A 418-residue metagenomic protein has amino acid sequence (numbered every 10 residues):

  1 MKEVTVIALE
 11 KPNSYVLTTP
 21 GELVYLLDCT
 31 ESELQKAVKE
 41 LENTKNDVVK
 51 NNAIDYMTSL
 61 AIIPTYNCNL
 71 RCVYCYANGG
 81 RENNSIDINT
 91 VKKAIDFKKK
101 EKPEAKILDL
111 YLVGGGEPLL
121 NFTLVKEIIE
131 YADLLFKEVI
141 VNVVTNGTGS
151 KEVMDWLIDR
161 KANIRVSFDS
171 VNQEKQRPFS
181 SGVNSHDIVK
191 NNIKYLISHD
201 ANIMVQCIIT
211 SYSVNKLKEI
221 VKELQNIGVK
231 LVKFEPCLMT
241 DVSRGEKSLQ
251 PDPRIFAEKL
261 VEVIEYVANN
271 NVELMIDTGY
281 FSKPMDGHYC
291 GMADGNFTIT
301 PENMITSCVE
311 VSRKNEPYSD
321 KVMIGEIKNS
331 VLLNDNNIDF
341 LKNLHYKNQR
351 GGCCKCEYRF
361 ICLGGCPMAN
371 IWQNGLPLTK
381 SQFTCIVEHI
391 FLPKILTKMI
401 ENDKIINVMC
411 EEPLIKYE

Functional and structural regions predicted by a protein language model:
M1-A61, E104-A105, E418: N-terminal [4Fe-4S]-dependent radical SAM core
T30-N43, I299-N334: A broadly conserved sequence feature marking short terminus-proximal activation segments in nucleic acid-centric
N52, T65-Y66, L344-N348: Short, flexible, mixed-charge glycine/proline-rich loop motifs that serve as phosphate/nucleic-acid-contacting
I54-T90: Canonical Radical SAM [4Fe-4S] cluster-binding loop centered on the CxxxCxxC motif and its immediate flanking residues
K92-V113, N121-C237, L249-P251: Radical SAM/AdoMet-radical enzyme domain recognition
R177-K190, K194, S198-A293, T298-T306 (+1 more regions): Radical SAM enzyme [4Fe-4S]-AdoMet core and its adjacent flexible, acidic and glycine-rich loops/tails across
N315-E418: Flexible mid-to-C-terminal extensions adjoining Fe-S/redox cofactors in radical SAM and related proteins
